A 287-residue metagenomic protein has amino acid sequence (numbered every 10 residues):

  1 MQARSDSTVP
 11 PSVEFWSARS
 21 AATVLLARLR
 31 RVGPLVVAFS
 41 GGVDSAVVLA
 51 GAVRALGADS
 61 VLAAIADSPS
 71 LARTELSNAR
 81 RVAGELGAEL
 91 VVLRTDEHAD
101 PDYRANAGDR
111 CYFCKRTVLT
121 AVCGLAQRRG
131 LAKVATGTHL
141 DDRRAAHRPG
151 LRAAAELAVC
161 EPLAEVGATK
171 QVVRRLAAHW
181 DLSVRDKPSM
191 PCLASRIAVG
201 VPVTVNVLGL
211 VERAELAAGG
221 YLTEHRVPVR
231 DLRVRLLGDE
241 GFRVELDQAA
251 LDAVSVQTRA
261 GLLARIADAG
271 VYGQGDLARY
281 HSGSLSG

Functional and structural regions predicted by a protein language model:
Q2-H179, F242, A260-G275, R279-G283 (+1 more regions): ATP-dependent adenylation/nucleotidyltransferase module used to activate substrates
S12-A18, D59-S60, G220-D231, L237-E240: Intrinsically disordered, low-complexity coil segments
H98, A198-G200, A249-A250: A short, flexible beta-alpha/helix-coil linker loop
L119, V207-E215, L251, S255-R259: Generic alpha-helical secondary structure
P149-R152, L232-L236: Short, flexible, solvent-exposed loop/turn segments with mixed acidic/basic and small polar residues
A164-D231, L277: Mid-to-C-terminal catalytic subdomains of enzymes that bind/position adenosyl phosphate moieties or nucleic-acid
L236-Q257: A short interface-forming secondary-structure element
